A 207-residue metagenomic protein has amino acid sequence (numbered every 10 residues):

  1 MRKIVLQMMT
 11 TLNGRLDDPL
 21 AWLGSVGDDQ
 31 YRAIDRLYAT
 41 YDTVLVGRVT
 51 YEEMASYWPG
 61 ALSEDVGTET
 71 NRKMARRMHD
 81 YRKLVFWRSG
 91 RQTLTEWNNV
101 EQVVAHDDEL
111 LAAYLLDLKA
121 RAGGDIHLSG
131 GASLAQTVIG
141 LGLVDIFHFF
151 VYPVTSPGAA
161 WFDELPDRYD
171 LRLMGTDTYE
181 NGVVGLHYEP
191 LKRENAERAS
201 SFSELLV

Functional and structural regions predicted by a protein language model:
M1-V207: Enzymes that bind and transform nitrogen-containing heteroaromatic metabolites
